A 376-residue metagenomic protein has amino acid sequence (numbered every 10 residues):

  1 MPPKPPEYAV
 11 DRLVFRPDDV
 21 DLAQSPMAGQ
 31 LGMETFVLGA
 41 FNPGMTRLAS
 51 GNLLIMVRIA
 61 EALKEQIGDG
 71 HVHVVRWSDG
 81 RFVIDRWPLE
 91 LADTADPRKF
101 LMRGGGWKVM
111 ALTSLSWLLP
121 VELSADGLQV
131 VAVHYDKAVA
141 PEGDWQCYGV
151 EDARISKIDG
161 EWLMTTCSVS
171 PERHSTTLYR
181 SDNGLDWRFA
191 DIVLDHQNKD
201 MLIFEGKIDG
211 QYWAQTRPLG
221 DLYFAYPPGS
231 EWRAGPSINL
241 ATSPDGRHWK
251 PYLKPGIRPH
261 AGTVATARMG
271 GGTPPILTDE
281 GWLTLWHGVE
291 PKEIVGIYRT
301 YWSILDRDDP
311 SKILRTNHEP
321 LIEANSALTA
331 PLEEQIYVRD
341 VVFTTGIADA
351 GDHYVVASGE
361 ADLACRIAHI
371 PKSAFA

Functional and structural regions predicted by a protein language model:
M1-Y148, S156-L202, G206-A267, L277-D340 (+1 more regions): Beta-rich carbohydrate-recognition and catalytic domains
